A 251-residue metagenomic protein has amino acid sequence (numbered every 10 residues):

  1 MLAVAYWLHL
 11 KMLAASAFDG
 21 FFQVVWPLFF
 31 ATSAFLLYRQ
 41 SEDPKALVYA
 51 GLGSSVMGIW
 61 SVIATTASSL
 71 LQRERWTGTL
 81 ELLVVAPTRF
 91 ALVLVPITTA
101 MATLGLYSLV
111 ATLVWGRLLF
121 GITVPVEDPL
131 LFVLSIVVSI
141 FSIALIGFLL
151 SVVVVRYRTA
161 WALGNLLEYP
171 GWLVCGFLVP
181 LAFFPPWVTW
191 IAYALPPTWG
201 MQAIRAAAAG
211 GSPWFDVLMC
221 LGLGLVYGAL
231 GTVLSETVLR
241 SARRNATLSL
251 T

Functional and structural regions predicted by a protein language model:
M1-T251: Hydrophobic transmembrane alpha-helices and immediately adjacent juxtamembrane helices of multi-pass inner-membrane
